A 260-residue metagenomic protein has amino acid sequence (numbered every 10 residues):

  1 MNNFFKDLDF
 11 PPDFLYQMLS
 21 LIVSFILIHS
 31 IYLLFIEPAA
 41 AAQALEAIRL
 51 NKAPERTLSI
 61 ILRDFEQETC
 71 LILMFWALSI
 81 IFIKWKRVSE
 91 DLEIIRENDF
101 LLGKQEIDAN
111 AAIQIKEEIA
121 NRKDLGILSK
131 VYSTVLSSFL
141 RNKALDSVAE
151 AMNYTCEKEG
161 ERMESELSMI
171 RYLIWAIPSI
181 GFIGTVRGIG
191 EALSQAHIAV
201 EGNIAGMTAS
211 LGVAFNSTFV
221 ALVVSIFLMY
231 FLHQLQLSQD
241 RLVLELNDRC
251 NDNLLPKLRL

Functional and structural regions predicted by a protein language model:
M1-L19, S59, K143-W175, E201-A209 (+2 more regions): Membrane-interface, cytosolic juxtamembrane amphipathic helix immediately N-terminal to a transmembrane helix, enriched
N2-I22, H29-C156, L260: Large intracellular
F25-Q43, K84, I180-V200: Juxtamembrane "helix exit" motif at the C-terminal ends of alpha-helical transmembrane segments in multi-pass membrane
P38, I81-L92, A192-Q195, I226 (+2 more regions): Membrane-spanning helices that line or support transport/gating and their immediate boundary helices in channels
A42-L58, L193-S210: Membrane-interfacial helix-loop-helix connectors in multipass membrane proteins
F82, L136, C156, G160-M163 (+3 more regions): A structural signal for well-ordered alpha-helices, especially hydrophobic packing surfaces of coiled-coils
A149, G202-L260: Channel- or pocket-lining gating/hinge segments that regulate access to a cavity or pore
M169-L193, F215-F231: Bilayer-spanning, highly hydrophobic alpha-helical transmembrane segments
